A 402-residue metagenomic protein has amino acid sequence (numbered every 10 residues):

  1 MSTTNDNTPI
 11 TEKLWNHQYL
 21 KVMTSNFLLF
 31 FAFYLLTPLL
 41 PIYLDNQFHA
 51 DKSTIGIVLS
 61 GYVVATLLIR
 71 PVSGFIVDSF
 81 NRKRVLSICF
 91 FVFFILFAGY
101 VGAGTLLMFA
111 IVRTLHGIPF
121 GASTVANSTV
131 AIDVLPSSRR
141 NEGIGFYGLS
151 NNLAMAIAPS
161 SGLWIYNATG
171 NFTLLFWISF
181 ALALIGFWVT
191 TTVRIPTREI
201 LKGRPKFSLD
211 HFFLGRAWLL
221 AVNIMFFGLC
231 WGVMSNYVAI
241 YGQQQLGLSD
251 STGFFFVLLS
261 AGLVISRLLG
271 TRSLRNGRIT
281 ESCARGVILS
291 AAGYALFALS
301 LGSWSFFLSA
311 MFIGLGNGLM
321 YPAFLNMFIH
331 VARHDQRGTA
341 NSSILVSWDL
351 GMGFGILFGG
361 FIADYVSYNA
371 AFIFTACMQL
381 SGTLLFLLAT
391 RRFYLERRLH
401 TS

Functional and structural regions predicted by a protein language model:
S2-N16, I195-A221: Juxtamembrane intracellular "pre-TM" segments in multi-pass secondary transporters
L39-K52, N236-D250: Short amphipathic helix-loop junctions that connect adjacent transmembrane helices in Major Facilitator Superfamily/SLC
V63-P71, M155-A156, S260-L268, M352-G353: Residue-level signature of mid-helix packing/kink "hotspots" within the transmembrane helices of 12-pass Major
I69-N81, S266-R278: Helix-to-loop junctions at the C-terminal end of transmembrane segments in multipass secondary transporters
R84-A98, E281-A295: Structural signature of the two symmetry-related core transmembrane helices
L107-L115, G293, W304-F312: Paired small-residue
T114-S150: Cytoplasmic helix-loop-helix junction between adjacent transmembrane helices in 12-TM secondary transporters
L174-T190, F372-L388: Symmetry-related core transmembrane helices of the 12-TM Major Facilitator Superfamily/SLC fold
